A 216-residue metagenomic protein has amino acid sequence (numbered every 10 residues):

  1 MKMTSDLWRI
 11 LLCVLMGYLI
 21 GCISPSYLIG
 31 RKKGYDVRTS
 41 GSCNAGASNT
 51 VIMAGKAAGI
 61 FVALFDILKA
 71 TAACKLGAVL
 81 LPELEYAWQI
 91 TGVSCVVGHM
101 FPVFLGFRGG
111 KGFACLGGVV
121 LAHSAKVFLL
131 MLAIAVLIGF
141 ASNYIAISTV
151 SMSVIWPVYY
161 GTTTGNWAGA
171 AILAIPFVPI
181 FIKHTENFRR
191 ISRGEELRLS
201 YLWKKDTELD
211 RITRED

Functional and structural regions predicted by a protein language model:
W8-K33: N-terminal signal-anchor transmembrane alpha helix
R9, C13, A58-L64, L68-V103 (+2 more regions): Nucleotide and nucleotide-moiety/phosphate-recognizing core
L19-P25, V93-V103, V178-F188: Transmembrane alpha-helical segments that form the membrane-embedded catalytic/substrate-channel core of multi-pass
C22-L28, A72, R108-A114, L130 (+1 more regions): Transmembrane helix boundary and interhelical junction motifs in multipass membrane proteins
Y27-A57, R189-D216: Cytosolic, membrane-interface loops and tails of multi-pass inner-membrane proteins
D36-A47, F104-G117, Y144-M152: Short, non-helical or kinked segments that cap or interrupt transmembrane helices
V51-G55, G77-L80, S94, G98 (+2 more regions): Interfacial segments of multi-pass membrane proteins
L129, I145-M152, T164-P179: Loop-to-transmembrane alpha-helix initiation sites
